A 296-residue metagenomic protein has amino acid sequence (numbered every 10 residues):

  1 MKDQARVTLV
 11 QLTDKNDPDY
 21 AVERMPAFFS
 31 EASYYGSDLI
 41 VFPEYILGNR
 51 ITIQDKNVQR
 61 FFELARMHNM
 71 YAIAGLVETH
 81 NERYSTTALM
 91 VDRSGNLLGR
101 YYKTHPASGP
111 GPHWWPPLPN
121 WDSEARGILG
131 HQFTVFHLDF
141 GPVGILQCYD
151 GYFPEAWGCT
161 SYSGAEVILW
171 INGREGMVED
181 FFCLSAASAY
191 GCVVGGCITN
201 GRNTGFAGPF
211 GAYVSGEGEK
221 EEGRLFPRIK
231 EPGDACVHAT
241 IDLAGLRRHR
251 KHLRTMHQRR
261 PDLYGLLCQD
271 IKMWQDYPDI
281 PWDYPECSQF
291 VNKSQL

Functional and structural regions predicted by a protein language model:
M1-D3, Q295-L296: Basic/polar N-terminal segments that are highly enriched at the extreme N-terminus, encompassing both cleavable
D3-N16, V41, T87, G141-D150 (+1 more regions): Active-site-proximal beta-strand elements of phosphoester/diester hydrolases
K15-K103, G109, G173-C192: Cys-nucleophile CN-hydrolase/nitrilase-fold catalytic domain and related Cys-dependent amidase chemistry that acts on
I53-I73, P142, C148-H238, L243-L246 (+1 more regions): CN hydrolase (nitrilase-like) catalytic-core segments centered on the catalytic cysteine and neighboring Lys/Glu
H80-S163, N172, V178-S185, E219-E222: Active-site catalytic loop in hydrolytic enzyme cores
H113-T134, L138, P232-Y264: Short, solvent-exposed cationic patches
I241-L296: A short C-terminal boundary segment appended to hydrolase-like catalytic domains
